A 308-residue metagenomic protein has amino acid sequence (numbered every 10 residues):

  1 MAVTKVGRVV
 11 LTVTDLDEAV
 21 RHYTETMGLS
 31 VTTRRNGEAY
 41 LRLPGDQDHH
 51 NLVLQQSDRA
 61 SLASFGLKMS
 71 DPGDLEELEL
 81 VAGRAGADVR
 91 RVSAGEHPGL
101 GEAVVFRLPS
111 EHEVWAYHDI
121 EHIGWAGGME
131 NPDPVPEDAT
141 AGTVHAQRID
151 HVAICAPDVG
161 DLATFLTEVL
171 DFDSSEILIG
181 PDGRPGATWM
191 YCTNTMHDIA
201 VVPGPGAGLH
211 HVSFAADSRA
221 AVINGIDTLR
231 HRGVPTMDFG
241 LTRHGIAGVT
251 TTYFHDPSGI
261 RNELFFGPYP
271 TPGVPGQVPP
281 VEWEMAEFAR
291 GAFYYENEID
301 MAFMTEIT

Functional and structural regions predicted by a protein language model:
M1, R8-D48, I154-M196: Core segments of cupin and vicinal oxygen chelate
M1-D17, Q47, L62-F65, G127-G160 (+4 more regions): N-terminal beta-strand motif that seeds the catalytic metal site of vicinal oxygen chelate
K5-T14, S57-V81, E102-H112, R148-P157 (+2 more regions): Vicinal oxygen chelate
A19-T24, A82, E111, L162-T167 (+3 more regions): Conserved active-site tyrosine of GNAT-family acetyltransferases
V31, D48-H50, S61-L62, T195-I199 (+1 more regions): Short loop/beta submotifs within extracellular cysteine-rich repeat domains
T33-G37, L43-S70, R90-A94: Conserved donor-binding loop and adjoining core beta-sheet/short helix segment in diverse acyl/aminoacyl transferases
D46-L52, E111-V114, I123, M196-I199 (+1 more regions): Short, charged/polar, Gly/Pro-enriched secondary-structure boundary elements
G83-H145, T188-M190, V234-T308: Vicinal oxygen chelate
